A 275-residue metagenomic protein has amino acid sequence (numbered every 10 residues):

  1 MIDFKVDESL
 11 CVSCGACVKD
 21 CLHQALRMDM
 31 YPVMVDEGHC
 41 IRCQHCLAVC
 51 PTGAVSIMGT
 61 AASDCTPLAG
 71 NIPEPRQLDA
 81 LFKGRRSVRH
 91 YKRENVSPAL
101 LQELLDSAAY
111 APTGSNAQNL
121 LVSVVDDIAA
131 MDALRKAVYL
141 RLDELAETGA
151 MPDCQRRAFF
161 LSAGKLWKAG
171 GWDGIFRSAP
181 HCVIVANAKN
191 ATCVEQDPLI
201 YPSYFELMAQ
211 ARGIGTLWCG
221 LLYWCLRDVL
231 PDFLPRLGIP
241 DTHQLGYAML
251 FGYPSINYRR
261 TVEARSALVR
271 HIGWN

Functional and structural regions predicted by a protein language model:
M1-N275: Acidic, surface-exposed loops and disordered segments
